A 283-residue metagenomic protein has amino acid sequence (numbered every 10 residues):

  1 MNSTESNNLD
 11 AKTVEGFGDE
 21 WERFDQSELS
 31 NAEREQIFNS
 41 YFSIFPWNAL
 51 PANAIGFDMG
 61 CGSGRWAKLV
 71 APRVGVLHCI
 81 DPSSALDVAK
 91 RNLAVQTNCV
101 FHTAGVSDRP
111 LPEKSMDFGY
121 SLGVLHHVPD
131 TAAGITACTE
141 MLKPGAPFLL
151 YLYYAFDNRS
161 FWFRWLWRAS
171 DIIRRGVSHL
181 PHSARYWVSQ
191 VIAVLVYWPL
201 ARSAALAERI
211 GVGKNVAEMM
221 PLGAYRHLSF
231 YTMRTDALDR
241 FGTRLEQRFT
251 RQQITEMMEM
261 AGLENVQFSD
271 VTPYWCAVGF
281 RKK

Functional and structural regions predicted by a protein language model:
M1-I37: N-terminal, positively charged/glycine-rich alpha-helical extensions of SAM-dependent methyltransferases
A32-A54, L69: Conserved alpha-helix/loop element of class I SAM-dependent methyltransferases that forms part of the SAM/SAH-binding
F57, S63-D108: Class I SAM-dependent methyltransferase SAM/SAH-binding core
D108-F118: A short acidic, Gly/Pro-enriched loop at the edge of an enzyme's catalytic core that lines a small-molecule cofactor
D117-P129: A short SAM/SAH-binding and catalytic strip from SAM-dependent methyltransferases
A132-P144: A short glycine-rich, Lys/Arg-flanked "PGG" loop and its adjoining helix->strand segment in the class I
P147-H179, W187-S189: Conserved class I S-adenosyl-L-methionine
L222-K283: C-terminal lobe and adjacent flexible extensions of AdoMet/dcAdoMet transferase-like proteins
